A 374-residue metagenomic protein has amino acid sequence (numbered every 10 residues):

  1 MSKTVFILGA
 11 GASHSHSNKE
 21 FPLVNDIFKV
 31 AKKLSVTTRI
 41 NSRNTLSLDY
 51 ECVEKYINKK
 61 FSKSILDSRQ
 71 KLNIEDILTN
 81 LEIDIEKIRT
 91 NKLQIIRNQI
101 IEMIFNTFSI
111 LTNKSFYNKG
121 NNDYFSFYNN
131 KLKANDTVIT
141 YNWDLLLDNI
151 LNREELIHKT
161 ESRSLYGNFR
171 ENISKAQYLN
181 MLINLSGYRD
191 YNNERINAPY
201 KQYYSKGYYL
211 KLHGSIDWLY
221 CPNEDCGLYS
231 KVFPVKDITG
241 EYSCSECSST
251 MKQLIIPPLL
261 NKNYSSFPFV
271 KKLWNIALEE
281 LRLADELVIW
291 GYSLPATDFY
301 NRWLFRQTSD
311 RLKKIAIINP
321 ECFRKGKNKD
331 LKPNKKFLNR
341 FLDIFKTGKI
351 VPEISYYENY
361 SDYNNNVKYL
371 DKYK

Functional and structural regions predicted by a protein language model:
M1-H16, F21-D26, V30, N44 (+4 more regions): SIR2/sirtuin-family catalytic core signature
M1-S2, L132-N135, Y203-G207, I216 (+4 more regions): Short, well-ordered loop/turn elements at secondary-structure boundaries
M1-T160, G167-N168, D362-N366: Gly/serine-rich nucleotide phosphate-binding loop at the start of the catalytic core of nucleotide/ADP-ribose-handling
S15-S17, L147-I150, L219-P222, Y229-V235 (+1 more regions): Short helix/loop capping segments that flank catalytic or ligand/cofactor-binding pockets
F116-Y124, S186-A198, K262-E279: A Trp-anchored, charged/polar loop motif used as the substrate-binding/catalytic surface of acyl/ester-handling
S126-D136, Y208-D217, P222-D225, I276-Y292 (+1 more regions): Extended amphipathic secondary-structure runs
T137-P222, K314: A broadly conserved sequence feature marking short terminus-proximal activation segments in nucleic acid-centric
G207, K211-S266: Cys/His-rich short segments
